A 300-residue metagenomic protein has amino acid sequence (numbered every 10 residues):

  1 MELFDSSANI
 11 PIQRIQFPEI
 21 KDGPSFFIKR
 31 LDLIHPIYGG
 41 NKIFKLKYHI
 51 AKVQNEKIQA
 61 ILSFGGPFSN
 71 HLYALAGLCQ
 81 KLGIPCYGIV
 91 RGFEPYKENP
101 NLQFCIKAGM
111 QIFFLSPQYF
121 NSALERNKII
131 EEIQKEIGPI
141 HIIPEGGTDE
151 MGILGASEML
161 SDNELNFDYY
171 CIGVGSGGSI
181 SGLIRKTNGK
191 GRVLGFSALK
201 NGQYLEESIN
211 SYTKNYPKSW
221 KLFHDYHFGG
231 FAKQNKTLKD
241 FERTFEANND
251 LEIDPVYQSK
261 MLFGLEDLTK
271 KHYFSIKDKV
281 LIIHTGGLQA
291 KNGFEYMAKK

Functional and structural regions predicted by a protein language model:
M1-K300: PLP-dependent amino-acid enzyme catalytic core
